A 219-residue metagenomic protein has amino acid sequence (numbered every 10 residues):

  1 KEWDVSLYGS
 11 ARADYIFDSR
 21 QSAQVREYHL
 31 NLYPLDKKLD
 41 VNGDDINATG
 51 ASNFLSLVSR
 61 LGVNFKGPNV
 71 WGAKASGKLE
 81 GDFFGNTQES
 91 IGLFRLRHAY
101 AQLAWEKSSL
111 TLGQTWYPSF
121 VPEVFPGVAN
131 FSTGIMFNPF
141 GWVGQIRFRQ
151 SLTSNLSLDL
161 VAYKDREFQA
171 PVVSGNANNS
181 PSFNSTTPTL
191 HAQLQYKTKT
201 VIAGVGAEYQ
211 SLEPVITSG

Functional and structural regions predicted by a protein language model:
E2-H29, K37-F168, T186-T187, H191-I202: Outer membrane beta-barrel
L32: Interfacial juxtamembrane loops and adjacent helix segments that form the catalytic/substrate-binding surfaces
Q169-G219: Surface-exposed beta-loop-beta
